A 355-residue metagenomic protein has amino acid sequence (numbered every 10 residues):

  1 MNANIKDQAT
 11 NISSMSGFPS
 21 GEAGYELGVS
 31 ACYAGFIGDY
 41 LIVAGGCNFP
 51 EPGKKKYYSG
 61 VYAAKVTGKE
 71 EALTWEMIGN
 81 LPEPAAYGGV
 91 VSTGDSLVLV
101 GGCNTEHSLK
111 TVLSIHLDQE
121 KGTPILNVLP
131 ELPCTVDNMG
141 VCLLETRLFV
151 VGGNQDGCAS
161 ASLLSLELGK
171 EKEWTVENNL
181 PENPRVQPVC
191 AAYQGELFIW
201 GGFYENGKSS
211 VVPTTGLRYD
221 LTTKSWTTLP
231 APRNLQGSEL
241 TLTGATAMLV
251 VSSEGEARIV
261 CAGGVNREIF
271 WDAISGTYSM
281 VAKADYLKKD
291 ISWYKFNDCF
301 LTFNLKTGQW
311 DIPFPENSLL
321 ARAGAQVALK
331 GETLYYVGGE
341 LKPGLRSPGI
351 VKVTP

Functional and structural regions predicted by a protein language model:
M1-P355: Kelch-like beta-propeller repeat domains
